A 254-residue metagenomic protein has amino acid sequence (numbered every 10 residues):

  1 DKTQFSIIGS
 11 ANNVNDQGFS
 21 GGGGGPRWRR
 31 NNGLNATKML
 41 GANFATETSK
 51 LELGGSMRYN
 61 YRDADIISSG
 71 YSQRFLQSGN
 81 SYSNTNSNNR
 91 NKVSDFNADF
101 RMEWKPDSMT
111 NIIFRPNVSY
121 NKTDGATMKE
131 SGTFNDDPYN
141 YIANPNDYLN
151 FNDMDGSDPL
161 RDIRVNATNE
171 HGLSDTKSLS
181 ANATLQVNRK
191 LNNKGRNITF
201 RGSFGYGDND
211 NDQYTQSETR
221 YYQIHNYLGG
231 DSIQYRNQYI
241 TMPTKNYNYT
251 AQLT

Functional and structural regions predicted by a protein language model:
D1-T254: Primarily recognizes Gram-negative and organellar outer-membrane beta-barrels
